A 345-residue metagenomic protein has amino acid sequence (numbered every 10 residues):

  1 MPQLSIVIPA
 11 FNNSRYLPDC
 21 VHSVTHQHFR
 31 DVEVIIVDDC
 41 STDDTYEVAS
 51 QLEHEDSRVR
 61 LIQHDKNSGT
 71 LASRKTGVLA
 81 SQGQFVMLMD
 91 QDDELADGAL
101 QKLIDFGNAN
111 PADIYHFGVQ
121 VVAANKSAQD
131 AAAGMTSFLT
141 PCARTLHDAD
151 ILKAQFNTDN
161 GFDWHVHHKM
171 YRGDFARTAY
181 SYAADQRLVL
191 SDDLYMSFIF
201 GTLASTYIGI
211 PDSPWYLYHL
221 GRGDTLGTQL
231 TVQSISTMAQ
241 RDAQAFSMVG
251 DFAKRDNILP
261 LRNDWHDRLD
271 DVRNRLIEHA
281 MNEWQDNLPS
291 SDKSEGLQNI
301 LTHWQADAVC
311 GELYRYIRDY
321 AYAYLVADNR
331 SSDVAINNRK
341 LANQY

Functional and structural regions predicted by a protein language model:
P2-S5, E33, Y195: Cell-envelope/extracellular polymer assembly enzymes that use nucleotide-activated donors
N12-H26: Short, well-formed alpha-helical segments that are part of the catalytic scaffolds of diverse glycosyltransferases
S23, D38-E47, K66: A conserved acidic beta->alpha catalytic loop
D31-C40, R60-H64, D90-Q91: Short beta-strand/loop segment that forms part of the nucleotide-sugar
H64-S81, L88-E94: Glycine-rich, basic loop-to-helix element that forms the pyrophosphate-binding segment of sugar-nucleotide handling
Q91-D212, Y216-I235: Donor-binding/catalytic cores of nucleotide-activated saccharide and glycerol-phosphate transferases/polymerases
S205, P214-R222, T228-P260, H279-D307: Catalytic core of nucleotide-sugar-dependent glycosyltransferases
L276-Y345: Membrane-interface aromatic/basic loop that binds lipid-linked glycans or pyrophosphate carriers, typified by
